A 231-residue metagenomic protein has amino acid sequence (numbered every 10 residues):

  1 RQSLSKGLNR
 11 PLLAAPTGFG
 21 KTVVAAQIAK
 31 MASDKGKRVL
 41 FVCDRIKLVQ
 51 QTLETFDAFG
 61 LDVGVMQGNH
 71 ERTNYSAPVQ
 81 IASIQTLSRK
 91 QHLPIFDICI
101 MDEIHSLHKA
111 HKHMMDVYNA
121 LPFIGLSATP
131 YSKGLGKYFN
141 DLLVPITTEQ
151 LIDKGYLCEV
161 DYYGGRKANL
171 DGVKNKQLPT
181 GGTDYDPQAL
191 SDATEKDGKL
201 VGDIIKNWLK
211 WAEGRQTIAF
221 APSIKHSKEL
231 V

Functional and structural regions predicted by a protein language model:
L8-I28, F220: Walker A/P-loop
T22-Q27, M31-A58, I224-K225: Conserved Walker A/P-loop ATP-binding site and its immediately adjacent core in helicase/helicase-like ATPase domains
R38-L40, L53, G60-E71, Q216 (+1 more regions): Conserved RecA-like helicase motor-core motifs
F56-H92: Inter-Walker segment of RecA-like/P-loop motor cores
V79-K112: Conserved RecA-like ASCE ATPase "motif II neighborhood" in helicase/translocase motors
H105-Y163: Post-DEXD/H (motif II) to motif III coupling segment of the RecA-like Helicase ATP-binding lobe
L142-A221: Conserved interdomain linker/interface between the two RecA-like ATPase lobes of SF2 helicase motors
S223-V231: Conserved helicase motor "Helicase C" RecA-like lobe of SF1/SF2 P-loop NTPases
